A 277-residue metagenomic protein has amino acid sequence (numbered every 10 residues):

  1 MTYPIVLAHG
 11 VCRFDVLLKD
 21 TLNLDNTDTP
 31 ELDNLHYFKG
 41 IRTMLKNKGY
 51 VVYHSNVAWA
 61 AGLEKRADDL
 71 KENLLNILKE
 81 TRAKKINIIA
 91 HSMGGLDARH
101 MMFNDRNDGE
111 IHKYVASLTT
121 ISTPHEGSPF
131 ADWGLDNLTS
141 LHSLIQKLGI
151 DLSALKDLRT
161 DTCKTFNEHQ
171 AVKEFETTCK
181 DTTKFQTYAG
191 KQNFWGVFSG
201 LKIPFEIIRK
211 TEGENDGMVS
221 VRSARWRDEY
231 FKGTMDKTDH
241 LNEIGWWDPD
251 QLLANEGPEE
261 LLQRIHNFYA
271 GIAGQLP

Functional and structural regions predicted by a protein language model:
M1-I86: Active-site catalytic motif of lipid deacylating hydrolases and related acyltransferases
V6, Y53, T119, Q186-Y188 (+1 more regions): Hydrophobic/aromatic beta-strand patches that form the interior of the parallel beta-sheet core in alpha/beta enzyme
H9, D68-K173, D216: Serine-dependent carboxylesterase/thioesterase catalytic core of lipase-like alpha/beta-hydrolase/SGNH enzymes
F14-V16, G62-L63, L96-A98, E126-F130 (+3 more regions): Short catalytic/ligand-binding loop motif for oxyanion handling, primarily in non-cytosolic enzymes, centered on
T21-L24, W133-N137, L201-P204: Short secondary-structure boundary/capping segments
M44-V51, E174-T183: A structural motif corresponding to the C-terminal end of an alpha-helix and its immediate exit/capping segment
A58, G94, P124, A189-K191 (+1 more regions): Catalytic metal-binding/acid-base residues of hydrolase active sites
T178-P277: C-terminal catalytic-base region of ester-bond hydrolases, centering on the histidine of the charge-relay
